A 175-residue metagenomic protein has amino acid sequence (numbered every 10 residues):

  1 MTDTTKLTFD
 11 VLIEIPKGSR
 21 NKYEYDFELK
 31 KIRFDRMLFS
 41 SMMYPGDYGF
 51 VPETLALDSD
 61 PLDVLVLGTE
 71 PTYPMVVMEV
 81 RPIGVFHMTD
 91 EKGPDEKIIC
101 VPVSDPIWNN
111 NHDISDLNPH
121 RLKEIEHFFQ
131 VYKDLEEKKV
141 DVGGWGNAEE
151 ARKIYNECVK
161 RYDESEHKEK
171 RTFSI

Functional and structural regions predicted by a protein language model:
M1-I175: Hydrophobic N-terminal alpha-helices or hydrophobic patches in metabolic proteins across all domains of life
